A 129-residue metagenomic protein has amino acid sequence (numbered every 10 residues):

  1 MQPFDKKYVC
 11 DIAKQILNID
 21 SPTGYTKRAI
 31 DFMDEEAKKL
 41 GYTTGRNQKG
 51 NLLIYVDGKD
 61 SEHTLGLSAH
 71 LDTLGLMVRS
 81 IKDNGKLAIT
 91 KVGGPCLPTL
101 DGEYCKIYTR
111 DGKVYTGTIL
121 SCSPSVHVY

Functional and structural regions predicted by a protein language model:
M1-Y129: N-terminal hydrophobic/helix-forming segments and targeting peptides
